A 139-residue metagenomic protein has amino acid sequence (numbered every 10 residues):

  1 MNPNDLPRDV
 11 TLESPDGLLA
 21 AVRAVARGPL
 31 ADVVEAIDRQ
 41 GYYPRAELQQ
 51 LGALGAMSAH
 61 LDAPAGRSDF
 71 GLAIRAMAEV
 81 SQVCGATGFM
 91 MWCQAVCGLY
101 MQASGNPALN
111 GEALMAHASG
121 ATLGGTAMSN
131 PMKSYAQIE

Functional and structural regions predicted by a protein language model:
M1-A78: Alpha-helical interface subdomain recognition
R39, W92-C93, N130: Generic structural "secondary-structure junction" signal
A46, G71, Y100-M101, Y135-I138: Short, solvent-exposed polar/charged micro-motifs at secondary-structure junctions
A53-G111, M115, S119: Internal helix-loop-helix
L109-E139: Glycine-rich, Trp-frequent "lid" loop and neighboring beta-strands that shape and gate the flavin cofactor pocket
